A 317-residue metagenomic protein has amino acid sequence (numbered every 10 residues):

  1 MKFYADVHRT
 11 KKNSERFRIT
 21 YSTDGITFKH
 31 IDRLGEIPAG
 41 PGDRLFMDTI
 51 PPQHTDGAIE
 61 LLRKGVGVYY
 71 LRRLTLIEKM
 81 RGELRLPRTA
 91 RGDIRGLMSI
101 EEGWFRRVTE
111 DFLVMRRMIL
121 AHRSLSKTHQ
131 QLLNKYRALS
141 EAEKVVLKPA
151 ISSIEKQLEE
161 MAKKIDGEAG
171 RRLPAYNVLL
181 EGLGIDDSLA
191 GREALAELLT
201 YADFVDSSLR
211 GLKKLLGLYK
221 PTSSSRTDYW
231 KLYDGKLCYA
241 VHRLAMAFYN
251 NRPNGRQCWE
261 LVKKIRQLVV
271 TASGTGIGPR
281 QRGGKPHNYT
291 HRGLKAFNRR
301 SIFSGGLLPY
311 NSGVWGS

Functional and structural regions predicted by a protein language model:
M1-A142, P149: Phosphate- and other anionic-substrate recognition elements at nucleic-acid/protein interfaces
A5, R9-F28, R171-E181, S188-Y201 (+2 more regions): Hydrophobic, well-ordered secondary-structure scaffolds
R85-G92, M115, W230-K236, G284-F297: Structural motif
A90-E102, L268, A272, G293 (+2 more regions): Stable alpha-helical structural segments in soluble proteins, enriched in small hydrophobic residues
R123-S126, Q130, P149-E159, K163 (+3 more regions): Generic structural signal for well-ordered, non-transmembrane alpha-helical segments in soluble/cytosolic regions
Y136-A190, E197, A202: Helix-hairpin-helix/helix-loop-helix acidic hairpins
E181, A194-H287: Phosphate-backbone recognition surface of nucleic-acid-processing proteins
P279-R282, H291, N311-S317: Active-site-adjacent loop and "lid" segments of alpha/beta metabolic enzymes
